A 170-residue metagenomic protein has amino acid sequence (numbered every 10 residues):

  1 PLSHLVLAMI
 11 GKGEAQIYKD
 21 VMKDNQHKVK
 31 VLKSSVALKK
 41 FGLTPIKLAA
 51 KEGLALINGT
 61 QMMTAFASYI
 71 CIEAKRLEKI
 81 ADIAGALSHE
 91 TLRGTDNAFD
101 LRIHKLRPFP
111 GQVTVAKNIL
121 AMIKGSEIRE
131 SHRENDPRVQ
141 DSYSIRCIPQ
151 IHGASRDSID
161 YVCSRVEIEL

Functional and structural regions predicted by a protein language model:
H4-L120, K124: Mobile "lid/hinge" segments at catalytic clefts and subdomain interfaces of large enzymes
L56, H89-L170: Accessory "access/gating" subregions that flank catalytic or transport cores
